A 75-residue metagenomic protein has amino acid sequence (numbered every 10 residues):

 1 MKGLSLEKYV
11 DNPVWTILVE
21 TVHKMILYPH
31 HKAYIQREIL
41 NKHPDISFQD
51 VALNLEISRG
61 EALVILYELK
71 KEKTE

Functional and structural regions predicted by a protein language model:
M1-E75: Long, charge-rich, low-complexity intrinsically disordered regions
